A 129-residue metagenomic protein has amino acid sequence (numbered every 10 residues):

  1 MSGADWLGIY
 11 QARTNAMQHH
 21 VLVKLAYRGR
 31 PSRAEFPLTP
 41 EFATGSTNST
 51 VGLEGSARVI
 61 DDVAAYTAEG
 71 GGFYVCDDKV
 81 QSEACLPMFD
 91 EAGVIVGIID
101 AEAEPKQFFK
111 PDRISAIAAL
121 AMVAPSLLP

Functional and structural regions predicted by a protein language model:
M1-N15: Short, hydrophobic-rich beta-strand element in sensory/regulatory alpha-beta domains
G3, Q18-V21, F89: A structural signal for the main folded, soluble domain(s) of proteins
W6-G8, C85, I98: Short hydrophobic/aromatic beta-strand element in the GNAT-like acyltransferase core that lines or flanks the acyl-donor
Q11-G71, V75: Regulatory sensory and allosteric helical modules in signal-transduction proteins and certain transcription factors
V59, P87, D100: Conserved beta-strand segments that form the floor/walls of ligand-binding pockets within enzyme and binding domains
S82-D90: A short, aliphatic-rich beta-strand micro-motif
G97-P129: Juxtadomain coupling helices with adjacent low-complexity linkers
